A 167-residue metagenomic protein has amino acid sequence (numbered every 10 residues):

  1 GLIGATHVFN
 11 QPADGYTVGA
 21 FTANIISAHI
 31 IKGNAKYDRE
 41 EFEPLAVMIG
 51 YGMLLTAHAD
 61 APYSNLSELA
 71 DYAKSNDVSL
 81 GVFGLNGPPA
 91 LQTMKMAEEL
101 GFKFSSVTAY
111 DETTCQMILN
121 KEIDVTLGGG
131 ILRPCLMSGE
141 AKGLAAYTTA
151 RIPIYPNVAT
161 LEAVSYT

Functional and structural regions predicted by a protein language model:
G1-A13: Beta-alpha junction/loop-to-helix N-cap segments that form part of ligand/metal-binding clefts
I3-A5, S27, T114-C115, L132: Short, hydrophobic alpha-helical packing/hinge segments within bilobed ligand-binding/sensory domains
N10-Y16, I30-T113, L161: Hinge/capping helix and adjacent helix->loop/strand transition within the periplasmic-binding protein
A23-I25, G50, D60, G130-I131 (+1 more regions): Solvent-exposed coil/turn segments that connect beta secondary-structure elements in extracytoplasmic/periplasmic
S79-V158: Ligand-binding pocket segment of bilobal, Venus flytrap-like solute-binding proteins
T167: Conserved small/polar residues in nucleotide/adenosyl-binding loops
